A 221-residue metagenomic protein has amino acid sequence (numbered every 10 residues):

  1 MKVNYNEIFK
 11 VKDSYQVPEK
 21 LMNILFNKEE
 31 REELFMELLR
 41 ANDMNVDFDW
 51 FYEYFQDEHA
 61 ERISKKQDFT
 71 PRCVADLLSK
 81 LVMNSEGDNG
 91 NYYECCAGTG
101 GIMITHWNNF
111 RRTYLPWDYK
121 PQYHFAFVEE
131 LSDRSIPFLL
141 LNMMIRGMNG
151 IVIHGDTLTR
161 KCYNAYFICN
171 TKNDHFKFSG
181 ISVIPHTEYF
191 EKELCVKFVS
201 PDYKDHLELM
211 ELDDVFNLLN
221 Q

Functional and structural regions predicted by a protein language model:
M1-Q221: Class I S-adenosyl-L-methionine-dependent methyltransferase catalytic core
